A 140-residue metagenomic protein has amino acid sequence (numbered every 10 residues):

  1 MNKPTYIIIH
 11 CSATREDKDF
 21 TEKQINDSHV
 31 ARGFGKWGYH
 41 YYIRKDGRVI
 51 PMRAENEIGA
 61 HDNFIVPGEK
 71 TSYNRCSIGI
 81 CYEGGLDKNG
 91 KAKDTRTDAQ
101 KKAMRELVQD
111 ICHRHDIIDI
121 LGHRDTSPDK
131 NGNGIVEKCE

Functional and structural regions predicted by a protein language model:
M1-I43, H61: Cell wall/extracellular polymer interaction/catalysis modules
M1-I8, S12, E16, D46-V49 (+3 more regions): Basic/polar, cationic surfaces and motifs that engage anionic cell-wall and phosphate/carboxylate ligands
R32, G68-K70: Short, flexible, glycine/charge-rich loop motifs used to bind or transfer phosphoryl groups or to couple energy/partner
N56-P67: Alpha-helical scaffolding within the catalytic cores of extracellular/periplasmic polymer-degrading hydrolases
